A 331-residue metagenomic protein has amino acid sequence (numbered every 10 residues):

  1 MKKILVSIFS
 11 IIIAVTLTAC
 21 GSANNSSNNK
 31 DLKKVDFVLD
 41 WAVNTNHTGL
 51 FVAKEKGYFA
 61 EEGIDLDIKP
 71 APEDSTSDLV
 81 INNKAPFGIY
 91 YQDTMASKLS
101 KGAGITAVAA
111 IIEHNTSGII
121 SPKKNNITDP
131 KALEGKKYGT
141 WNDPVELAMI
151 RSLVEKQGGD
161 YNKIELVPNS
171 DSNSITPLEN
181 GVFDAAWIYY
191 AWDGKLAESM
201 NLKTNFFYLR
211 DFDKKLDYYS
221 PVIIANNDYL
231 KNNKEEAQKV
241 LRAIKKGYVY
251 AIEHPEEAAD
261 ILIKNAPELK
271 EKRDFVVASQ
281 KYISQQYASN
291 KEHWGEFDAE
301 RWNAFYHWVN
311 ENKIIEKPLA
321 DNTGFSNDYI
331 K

Functional and structural regions predicted by a protein language model:
M1-I4: Positively charged n-region of N-terminal signal peptides that target proteins for export
T16-A19: C-terminal motif of bacterial Sec signal peptides marking the signal peptidase cleavage site
G21-A23: Bacterial signal peptide processing site
N29-D160, E165-S170, I175-N180, D184-A191 (+2 more regions): Short, glycine-/small- and polar/acidic-enriched structural segments that line small-molecule recognition paths
D93-T94, N173-T176, N180-A266: Pocket-lining segment of extracytoplasmic ligand-binding domains
Y161-E165, E268-S279, E316-T323: Short, surface-exposed acidic
N232-N312: Secondary-structure end/capping motifs
W302-K331: Conserved C-terminal helix/tail region of periplasmic/extracytoplasmic solute-binding proteins
